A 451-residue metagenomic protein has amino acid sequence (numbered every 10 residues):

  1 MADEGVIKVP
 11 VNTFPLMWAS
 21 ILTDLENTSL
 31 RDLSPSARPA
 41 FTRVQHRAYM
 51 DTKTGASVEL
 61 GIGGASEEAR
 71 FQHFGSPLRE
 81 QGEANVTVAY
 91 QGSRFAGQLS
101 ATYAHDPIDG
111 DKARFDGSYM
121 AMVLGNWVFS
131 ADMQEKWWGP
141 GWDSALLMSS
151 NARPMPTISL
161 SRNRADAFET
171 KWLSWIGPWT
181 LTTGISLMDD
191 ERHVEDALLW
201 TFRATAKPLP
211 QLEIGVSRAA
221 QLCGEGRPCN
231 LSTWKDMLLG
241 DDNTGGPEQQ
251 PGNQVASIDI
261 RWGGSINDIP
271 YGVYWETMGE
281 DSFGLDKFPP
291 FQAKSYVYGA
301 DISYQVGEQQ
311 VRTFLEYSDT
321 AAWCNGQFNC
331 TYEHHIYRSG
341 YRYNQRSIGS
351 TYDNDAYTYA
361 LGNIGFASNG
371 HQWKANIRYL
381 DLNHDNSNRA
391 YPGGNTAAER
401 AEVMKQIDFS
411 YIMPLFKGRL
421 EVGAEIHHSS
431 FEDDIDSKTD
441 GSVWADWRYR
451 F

Functional and structural regions predicted by a protein language model:
M1-G75: N-terminal periplasmic/intermembrane-space "pro-region" immediately following the signal or transit peptide
P10-N12, R31-P35, V44-S57, Y90-G97 (+7 more regions): Short loop/turn motifs that connect adjacent beta-strands in outer-membrane beta-barrel proteins
Q45-A101, F129, W179-I185: Transmembrane beta-strand segments of Gram-negative outer membrane beta-barrel proteins
I62-E68, G92-R94, Y103-P107, L124-N126 (+10 more regions): Transmembrane beta-strands of outer-membrane beta-barrel pores
L78-W175: Well-ordered mid-protein domain cores that form the structural environment of catalytic cofactors
A89-G92, A121-L124, R162-R164, A206-P208 (+7 more regions): Residue-level signature of outer-membrane beta-barrel architecture
T157, A204, M413, K438-F451: Outer-membrane beta-barrel "beta-signal"
T157-R338, N354-D355, L361, Y379-N388 (+2 more regions): Signature for the C-terminal beta-barrel architecture of outer-membrane proteins
